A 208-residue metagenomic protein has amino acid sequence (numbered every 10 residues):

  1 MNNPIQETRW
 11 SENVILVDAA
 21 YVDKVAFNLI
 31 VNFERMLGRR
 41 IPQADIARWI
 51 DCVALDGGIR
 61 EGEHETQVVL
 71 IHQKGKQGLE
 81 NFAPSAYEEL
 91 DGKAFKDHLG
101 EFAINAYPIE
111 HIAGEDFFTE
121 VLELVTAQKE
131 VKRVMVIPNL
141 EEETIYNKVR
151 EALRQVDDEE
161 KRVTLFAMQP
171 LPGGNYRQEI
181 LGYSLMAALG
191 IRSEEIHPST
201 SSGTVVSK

Functional and structural regions predicted by a protein language model:
M1-P108: Domain-level signal for Mg2+-assisted phosphodiester chemistry and nucleotide/NA-binding surfaces in nucleic-acid
K96-K208: Nuclease catalytic cores that cleave nucleic-acid phosphodiester bonds, predominantly acidic two-metal-ion
